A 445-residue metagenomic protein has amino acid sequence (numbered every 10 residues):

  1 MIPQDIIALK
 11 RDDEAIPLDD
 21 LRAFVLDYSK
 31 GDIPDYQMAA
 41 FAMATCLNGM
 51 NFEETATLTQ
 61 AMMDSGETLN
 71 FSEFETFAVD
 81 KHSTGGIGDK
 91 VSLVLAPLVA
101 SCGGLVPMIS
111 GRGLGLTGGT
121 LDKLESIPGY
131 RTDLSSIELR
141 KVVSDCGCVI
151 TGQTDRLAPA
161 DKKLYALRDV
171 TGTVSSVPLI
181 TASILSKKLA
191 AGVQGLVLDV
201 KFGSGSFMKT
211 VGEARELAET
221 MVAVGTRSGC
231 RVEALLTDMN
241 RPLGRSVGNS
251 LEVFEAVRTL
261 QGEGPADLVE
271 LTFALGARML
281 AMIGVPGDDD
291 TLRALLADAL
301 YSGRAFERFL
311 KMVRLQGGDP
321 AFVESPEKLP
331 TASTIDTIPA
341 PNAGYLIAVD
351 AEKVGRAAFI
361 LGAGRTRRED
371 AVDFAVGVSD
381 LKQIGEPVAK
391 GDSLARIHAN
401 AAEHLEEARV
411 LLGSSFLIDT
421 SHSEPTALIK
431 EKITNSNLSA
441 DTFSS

Functional and structural regions predicted by a protein language model:
M1-G88, L260, R308-D319, S444-S445: Acidic, glycine/proline-rich low-complexity segments that act as flexible tails and inter-domain linkers
D5, K10, A15-L18, Y28 (+4 more regions): Well-ordered secondary-structure scaffolds
L47-N48, L93-P107, K187-G192, R227-S228 (+1 more regions): Alpha-helix C-terminal capping segments
F77-L116: Glycine/serine-rich anion-binding loops at beta->alpha junctions that coordinate negatively charged ligand groups
S92, S110, T117-D122, Q153-T154 (+4 more regions): Short acidic, glycine/serine/threonine-rich loops at helix termini
I109, V143, T151-Q153, I184 (+2 more regions): Short beta-strand segments
K123-V149, E219-G229: A glycine-rich helix N-cap at a beta->alpha junction
S144-V193: Phosphate/diphosphate-binding glycine-rich loops and adjacent basic-rich segments that engage nucleotide
